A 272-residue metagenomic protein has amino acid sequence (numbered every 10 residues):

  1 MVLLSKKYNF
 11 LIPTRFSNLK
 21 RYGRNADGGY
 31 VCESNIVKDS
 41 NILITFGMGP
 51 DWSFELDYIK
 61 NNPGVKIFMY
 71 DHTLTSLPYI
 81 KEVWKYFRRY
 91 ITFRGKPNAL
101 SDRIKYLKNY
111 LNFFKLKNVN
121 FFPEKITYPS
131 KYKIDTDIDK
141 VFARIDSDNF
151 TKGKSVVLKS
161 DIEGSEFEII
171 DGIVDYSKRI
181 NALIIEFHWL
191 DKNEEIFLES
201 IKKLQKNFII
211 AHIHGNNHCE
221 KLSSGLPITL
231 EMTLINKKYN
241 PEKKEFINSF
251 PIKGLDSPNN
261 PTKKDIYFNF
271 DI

Functional and structural regions predicted by a protein language model:
S5, N9-L11: Preference for solvent-exposed, low-hydrophobicity sequence contexts
T14-K133, W189: SAM cofactor-binding core of SAM-dependent methyltransferases, primarily the Rossmann-like beta-alpha-beta module
G28, D51, I134, I138 (+2 more regions): Amphipathic coiled-coil/heptad-repeat helices and related helical stalk/stem segments that mediate oligomerization
I42, D57-M69, A143-I272: Conserved acidic-Pro-Pro-aromatic motif
E82-F87, D135-V141, S224-M232: Short, surface-exposed amphipathic charged segments that create phosphate/polyanion-binding patches used for binding
P129-D148: Core dinuclear metal-dependent hydrolase active-site scaffold
